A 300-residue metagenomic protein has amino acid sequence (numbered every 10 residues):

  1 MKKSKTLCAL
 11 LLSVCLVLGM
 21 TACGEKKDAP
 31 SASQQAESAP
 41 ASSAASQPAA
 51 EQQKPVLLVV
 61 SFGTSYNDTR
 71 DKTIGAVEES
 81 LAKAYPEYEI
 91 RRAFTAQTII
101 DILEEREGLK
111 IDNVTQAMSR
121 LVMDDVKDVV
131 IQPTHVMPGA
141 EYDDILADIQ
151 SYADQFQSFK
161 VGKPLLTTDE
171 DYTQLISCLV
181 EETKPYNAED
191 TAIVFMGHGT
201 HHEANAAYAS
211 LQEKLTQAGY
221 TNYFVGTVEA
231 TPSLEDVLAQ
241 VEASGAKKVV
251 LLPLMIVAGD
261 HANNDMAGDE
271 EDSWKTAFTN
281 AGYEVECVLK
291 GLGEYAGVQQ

Functional and structural regions predicted by a protein language model:
M1-L10: Bacterial N-terminal signal peptides that target proteins for export
L10-V17: Hydrophobic helical h-region of N-terminal Sec-dependent signal peptides in bacterial secretory/periplasmic proteins
L18-A22: C-terminal motif of bacterial Sec signal peptides marking the signal peptidase cleavage site
E25-Q300: Active-site-proximal alpha-helix that buttresses catalytic centers in soluble enzyme cores
